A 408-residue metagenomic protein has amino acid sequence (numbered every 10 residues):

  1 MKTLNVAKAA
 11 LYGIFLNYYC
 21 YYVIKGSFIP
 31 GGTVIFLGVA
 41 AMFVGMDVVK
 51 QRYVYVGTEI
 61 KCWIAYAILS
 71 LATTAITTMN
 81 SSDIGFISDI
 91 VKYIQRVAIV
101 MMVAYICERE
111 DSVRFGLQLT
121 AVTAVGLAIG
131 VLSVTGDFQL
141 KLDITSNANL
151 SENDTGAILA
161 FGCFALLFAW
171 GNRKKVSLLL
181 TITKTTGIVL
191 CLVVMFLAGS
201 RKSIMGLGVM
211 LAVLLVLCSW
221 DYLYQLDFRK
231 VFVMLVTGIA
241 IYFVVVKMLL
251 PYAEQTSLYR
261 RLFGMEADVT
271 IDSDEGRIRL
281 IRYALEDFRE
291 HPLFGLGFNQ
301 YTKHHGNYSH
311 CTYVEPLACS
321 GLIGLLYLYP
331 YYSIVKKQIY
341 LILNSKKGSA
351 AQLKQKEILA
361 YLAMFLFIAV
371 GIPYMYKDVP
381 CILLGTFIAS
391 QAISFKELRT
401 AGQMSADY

Functional and structural regions predicted by a protein language model:
M1-T78, I84, D111-R114, A169-T185 (+3 more regions): Transmembrane signal-anchor hairpin modules in multi-pass inner-membrane enzymes, especially those that act on
I29-V48, I90-V100, D154-C163, M205-A212 (+2 more regions): Membrane-embedded alpha-helical segments of multi-pass membrane proteins, especially the transmembrane helices
V34-A40, T58-T74, S82-Y105, F115-A128 (+2 more regions): Aromatic-anchored transmembrane helix interface
I84, A198-S203, N307-S309, G371-C381: Membrane-interface catalytic loops of GT-C/OST-like multi-pass glycosylation enzymes that act
I99, D111-L140, L150-D221, I334-Q338 (+1 more regions): Alpha-helical transmembrane segments of multi-pass inner-membrane proteins
F138-A148, M265-S320, I339-K346: Long extracytoplasmic/lumenal interhelical loops at the membrane interface of multi-pass membrane proteins
V193, L197-A198, L215-A267, L285-E290: A membrane-periplasm/extracellular boundary helix in multi-pass inner-membrane enzymes that assemble envelope glycans
L322-L366, T386, Q391-R399: Hydrophobic transmembrane alpha-helices and their immediate junctions
